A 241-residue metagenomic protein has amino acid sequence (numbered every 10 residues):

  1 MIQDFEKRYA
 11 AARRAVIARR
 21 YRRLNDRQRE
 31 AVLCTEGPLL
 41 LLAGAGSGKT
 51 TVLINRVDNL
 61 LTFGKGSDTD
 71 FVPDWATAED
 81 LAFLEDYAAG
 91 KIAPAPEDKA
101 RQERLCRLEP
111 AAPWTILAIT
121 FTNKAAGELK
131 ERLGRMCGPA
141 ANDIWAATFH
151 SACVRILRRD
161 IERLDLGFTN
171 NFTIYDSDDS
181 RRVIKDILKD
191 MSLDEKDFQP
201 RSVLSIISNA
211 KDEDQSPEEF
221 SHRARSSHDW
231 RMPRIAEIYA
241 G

Functional and structural regions predicted by a protein language model:
I2-A18, E36-G37, D58-G241: A basic/glycine-biased coupling hinge at the interface between accessory DNA-binding modules
R20-G37: N-terminal pre-P-loop "Q-motif" helix
R27-E30, R56, E103: Well-ordered alpha-helical segments embedded in enzymatic catalytic cores
Q28, G46-K49, T122, T148: Short, conserved phosphate/pyrophosphate- and ester-handling motifs at nucleotide-, phospho-/glycolipid
A31, A43-A45, A118, A125-A126: Small-residue (primarily alanine) positions within well-ordered alpha-helices, especially packing/interaction faces
G37-R56: Walker A/P-loop
